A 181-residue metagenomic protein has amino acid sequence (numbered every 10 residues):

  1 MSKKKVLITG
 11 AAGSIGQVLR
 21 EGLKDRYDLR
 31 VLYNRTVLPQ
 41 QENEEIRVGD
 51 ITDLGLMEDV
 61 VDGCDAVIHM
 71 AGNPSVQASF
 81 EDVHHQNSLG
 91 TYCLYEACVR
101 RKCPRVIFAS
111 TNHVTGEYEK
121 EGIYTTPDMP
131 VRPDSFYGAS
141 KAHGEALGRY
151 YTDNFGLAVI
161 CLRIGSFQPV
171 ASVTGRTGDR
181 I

Functional and structural regions predicted by a protein language model:
K4-D25: N-terminal Rossmann NAD(P)H-binding glycine-rich loop of SDR-like oxidoreductase domains
T9, L32, V67-A71, V106-N112 (+2 more regions): SDR active-site strand-loop-helix element
Y27-L38: Conserved glycine-rich Rossmann-like NAD(P)H-binding loop of the short-chain dehydrogenase/reductase
L38, V48-Q86: NAD(P)H-binding glycine-rich loop region in Rossmannoid oxidoreductase-like domains and their noncatalytic homologs
H84-T91, Y95, I107, S140-K141: Short alpha-helix in the Rossmann-fold core of NAD(P)-dependent oxidoreductases
H85, K120-V159: Catalytic helix-loop patch of NAD(P)-dependent Rossmann-fold dehydrogenases
C93-D134: Conserved Rossmann-fold NAD(P)-dependent oxidoreductase catalytic core, especially the SDR/UDP-sugar
R149-I181: NAD(P)-dependent short-chain dehydrogenase/reductase
